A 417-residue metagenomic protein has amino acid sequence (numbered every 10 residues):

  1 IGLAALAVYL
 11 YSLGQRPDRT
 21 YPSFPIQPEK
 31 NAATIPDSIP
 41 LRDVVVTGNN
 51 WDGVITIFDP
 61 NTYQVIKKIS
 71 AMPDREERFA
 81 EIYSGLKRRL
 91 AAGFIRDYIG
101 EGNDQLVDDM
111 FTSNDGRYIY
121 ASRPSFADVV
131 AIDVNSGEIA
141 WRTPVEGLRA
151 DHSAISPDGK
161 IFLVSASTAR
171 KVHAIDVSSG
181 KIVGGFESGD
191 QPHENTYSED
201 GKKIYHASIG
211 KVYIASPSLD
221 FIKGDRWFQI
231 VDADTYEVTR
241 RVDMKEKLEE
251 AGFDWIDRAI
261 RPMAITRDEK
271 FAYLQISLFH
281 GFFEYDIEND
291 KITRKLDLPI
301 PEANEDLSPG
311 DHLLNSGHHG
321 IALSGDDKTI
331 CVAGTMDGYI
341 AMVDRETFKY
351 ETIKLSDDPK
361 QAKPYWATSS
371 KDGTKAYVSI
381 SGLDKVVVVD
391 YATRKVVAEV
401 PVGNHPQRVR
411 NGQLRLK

Functional and structural regions predicted by a protein language model:
A4-K417: Predominantly soluble domains enriched in secretory-pathway, periplasmic, or organellar proteins
